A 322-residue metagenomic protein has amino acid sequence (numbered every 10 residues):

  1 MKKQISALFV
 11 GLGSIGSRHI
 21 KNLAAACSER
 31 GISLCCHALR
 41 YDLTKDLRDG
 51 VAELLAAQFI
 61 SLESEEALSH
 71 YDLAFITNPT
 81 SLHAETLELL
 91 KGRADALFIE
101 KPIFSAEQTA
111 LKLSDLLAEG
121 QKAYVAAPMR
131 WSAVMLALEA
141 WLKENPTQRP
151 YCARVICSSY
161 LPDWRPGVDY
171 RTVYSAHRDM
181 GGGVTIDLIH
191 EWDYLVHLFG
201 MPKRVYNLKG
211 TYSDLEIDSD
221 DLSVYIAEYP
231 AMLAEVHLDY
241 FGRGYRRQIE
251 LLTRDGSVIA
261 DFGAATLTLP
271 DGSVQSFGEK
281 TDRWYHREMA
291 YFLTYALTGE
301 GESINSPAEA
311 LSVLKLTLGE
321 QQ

Functional and structural regions predicted by a protein language model:
M1-L55, S69: N-terminal Rossmann-like dinucleotide-binding module
M1-Q4, G31, A38-R40, E66 (+2 more regions): C-terminal helix-rich "cap/oligomerization" subdomain common to oxidoreductases
A56-Y71: Short acidic low-complexity segments
L68, L73-T80, A84-R130: Beta-strand-loop-alpha-helix segment that lines the small-molecule cofactor/substrate pocket of alpha/beta enzymes
F104-W164: A contiguous active-site-proximal alpha/beta segment in oxidoreductase catalytic domains
S158-A176: Pol beta-like nucleotidyltransferase catalytic core
R171-L233, Y240-G244, A308-S312: Rossmann-like dinucleotide-binding domain that binds NAD(P)(H)
D214-L222, Y229-A290, T294, S303: NAD(P)-dinucleotide binding in Rossmann-like oxidoreductases
